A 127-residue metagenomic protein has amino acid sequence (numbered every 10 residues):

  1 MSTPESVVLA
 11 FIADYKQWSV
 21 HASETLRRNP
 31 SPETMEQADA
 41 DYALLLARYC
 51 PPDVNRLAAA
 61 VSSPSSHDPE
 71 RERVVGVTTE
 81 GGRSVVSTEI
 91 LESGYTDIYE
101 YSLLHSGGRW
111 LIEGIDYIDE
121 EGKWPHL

Functional and structural regions predicted by a protein language model:
M1-N55: Core segments of small alpha/beta cavity-forming domains
P4, I12-Y15, R71, G76-S87 (+3 more regions): Low-complexity, intrinsically disordered terminal/linker segments enriched in charged and Gly/Pro repeats
L26-P30, T34, V61-S65, G122: A sequence-level detector of short, solvent-exposed, charge-rich linear segments
D41-Y95: Surface-exposed, charged secondary-structure patches
S102-L104: Short beta-strand edge segments in extracellular beta-sheet folds
